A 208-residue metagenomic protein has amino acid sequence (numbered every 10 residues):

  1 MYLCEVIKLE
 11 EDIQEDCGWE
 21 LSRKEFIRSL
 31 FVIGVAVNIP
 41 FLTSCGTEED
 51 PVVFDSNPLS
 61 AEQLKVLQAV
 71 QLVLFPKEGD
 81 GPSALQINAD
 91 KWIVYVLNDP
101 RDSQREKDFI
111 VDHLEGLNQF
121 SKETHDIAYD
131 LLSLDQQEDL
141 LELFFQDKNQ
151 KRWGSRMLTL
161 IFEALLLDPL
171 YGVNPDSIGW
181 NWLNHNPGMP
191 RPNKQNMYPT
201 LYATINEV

Functional and structural regions predicted by a protein language model:
M1-L21: N-terminal secretory signal peptides
Y2-I7, A69, G81, N88-V208: Mature-region segments of soluble proteins
Q14, W19, E25-C45, S133: N-terminal export signals
E20-K24, P40-V73: C-terminal segment of N-terminal export signals and the immediately downstream linker at the start of the mature
N57-K65, S83, K148, R152: Structural motif
